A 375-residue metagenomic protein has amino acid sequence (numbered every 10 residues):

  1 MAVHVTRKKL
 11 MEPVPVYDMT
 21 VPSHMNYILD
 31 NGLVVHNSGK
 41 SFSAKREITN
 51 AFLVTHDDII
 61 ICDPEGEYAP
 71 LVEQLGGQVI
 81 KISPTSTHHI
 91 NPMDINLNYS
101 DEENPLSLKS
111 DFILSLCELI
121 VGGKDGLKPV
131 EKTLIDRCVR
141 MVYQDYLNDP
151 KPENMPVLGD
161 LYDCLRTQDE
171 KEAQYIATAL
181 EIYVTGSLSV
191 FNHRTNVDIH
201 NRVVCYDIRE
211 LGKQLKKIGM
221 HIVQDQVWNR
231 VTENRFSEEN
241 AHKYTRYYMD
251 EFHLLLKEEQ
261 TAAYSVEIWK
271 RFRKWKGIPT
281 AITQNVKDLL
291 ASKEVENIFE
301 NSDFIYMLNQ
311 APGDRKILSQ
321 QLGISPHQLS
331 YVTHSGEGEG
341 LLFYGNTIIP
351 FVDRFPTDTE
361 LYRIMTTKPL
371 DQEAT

Functional and structural regions predicted by a protein language model:
M1-N37: Autoprocessing domains of the Hint superfamily
V3, V14-D18, M25-N26, H56-I60 (+7 more regions): Beta-sheet entry/capping signal
M25-N31, H36-N37, S41, P70 (+3 more regions): Short helix/loop capping segments that flank catalytic or ligand/cofactor-binding pockets
D30-L33, S43, P70-Q74, M93 (+3 more regions): Short acidic, glycine/serine/threonine-rich loops at helix termini
S38-P84: Glycine-rich phosphate-binding loop of nucleotide-binding enzymes
P64-I80, P84-S86, N91-G277, L290-K293 (+2 more regions): P-loop NTPase motor domains
T283: H-loop/switch region of ABC-family ATPase nucleotide-binding domains
V286-T375: C-terminal regions of RecA-like/P-loop NTPase motor modules
